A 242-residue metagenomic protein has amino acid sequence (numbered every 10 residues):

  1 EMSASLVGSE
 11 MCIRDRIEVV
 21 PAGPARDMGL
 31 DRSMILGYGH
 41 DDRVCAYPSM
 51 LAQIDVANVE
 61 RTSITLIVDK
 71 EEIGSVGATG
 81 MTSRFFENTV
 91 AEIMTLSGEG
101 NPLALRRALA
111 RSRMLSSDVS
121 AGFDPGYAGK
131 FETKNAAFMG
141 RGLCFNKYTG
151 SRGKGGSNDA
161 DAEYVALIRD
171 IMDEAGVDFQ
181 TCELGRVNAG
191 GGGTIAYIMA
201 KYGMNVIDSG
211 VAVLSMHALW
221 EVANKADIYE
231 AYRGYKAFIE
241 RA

Functional and structural regions predicted by a protein language model:
E1-G8, C12: Single conserved hydrophobic/aromatic residue that forms the stacking wall/gate of nucleotide- or nucleobase-binding
I13, S120, D124-Y127, F131-A218: Active-site-adjacent substrate-binding region of metalloamidase/peptidase-like peptide-processing proteins
I13-D15, G23-L36, A212-S215: Glycine/charged-rich beta-loop-alpha catalytic/anionic-binding loops adjacent to active sites
G23-A25, I67-S75, G80, V119-A121 (+2 more regions): Acidic, glycine-rich active-site loops and adjacent beta-strand->loop/helix elements that engage anionic groups
L36-V76, N88, G234-K236: Alpha-helical metal-binding/catalytic segments enriched in His/Glu/Asp
I54-I67, E92, V211-A242: His/Asp/Glu-rich mid-to-C-terminal helical/loop segments that flank catalytic regions of hydrolases
R61-K70, R107-L115, C182-E183: Beta-strand segments within the central parallel beta-sheet cores of soluble alpha/beta enzyme folds
S83-L115: A glycine-rich helix N-cap at a beta->alpha junction
